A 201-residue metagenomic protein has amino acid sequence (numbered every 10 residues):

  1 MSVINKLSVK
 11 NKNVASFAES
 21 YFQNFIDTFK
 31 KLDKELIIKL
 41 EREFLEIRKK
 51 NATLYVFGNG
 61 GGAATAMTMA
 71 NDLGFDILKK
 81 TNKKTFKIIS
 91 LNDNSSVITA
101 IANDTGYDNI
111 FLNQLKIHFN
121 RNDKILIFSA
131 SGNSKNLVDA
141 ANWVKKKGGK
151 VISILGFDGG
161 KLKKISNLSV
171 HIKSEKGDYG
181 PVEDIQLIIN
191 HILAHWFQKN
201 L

Functional and structural regions predicted by a protein language model:
M1-L32: Generic N-terminal amphipathic, Lys/Arg-enriched alpha-helix
L7-N11, A52-T53, G62: Glycine-rich phosphate/diphosphate-binding loops and the adjacent beta-loop-alpha structural elements that coordinate
V14, D33-L36, G62, K145: Residue-level recognition of alpha-helical structural elements
A18, I37-L40, A66: Hydrophobic packing residues in well-ordered alpha-helices of helical domains and bundles
K30-K50: A short, well-structured juxtamembrane/interface segment
Y55, G62-L201: Glycine-rich phosphate-binding loops that contact phosphosugars or nucleotide phosphates
